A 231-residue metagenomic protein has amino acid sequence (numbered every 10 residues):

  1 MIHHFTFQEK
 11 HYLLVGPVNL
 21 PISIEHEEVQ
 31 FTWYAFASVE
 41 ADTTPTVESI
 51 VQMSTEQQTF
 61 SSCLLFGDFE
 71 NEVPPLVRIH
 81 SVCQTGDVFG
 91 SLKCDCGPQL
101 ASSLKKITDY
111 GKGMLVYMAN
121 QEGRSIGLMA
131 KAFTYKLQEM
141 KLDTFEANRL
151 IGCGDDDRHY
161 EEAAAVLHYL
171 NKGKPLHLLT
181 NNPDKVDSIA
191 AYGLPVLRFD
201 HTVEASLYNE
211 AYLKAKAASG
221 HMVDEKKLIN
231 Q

Functional and structural regions predicted by a protein language model:
M1-Q231: Catalytic domains of riboflavin
